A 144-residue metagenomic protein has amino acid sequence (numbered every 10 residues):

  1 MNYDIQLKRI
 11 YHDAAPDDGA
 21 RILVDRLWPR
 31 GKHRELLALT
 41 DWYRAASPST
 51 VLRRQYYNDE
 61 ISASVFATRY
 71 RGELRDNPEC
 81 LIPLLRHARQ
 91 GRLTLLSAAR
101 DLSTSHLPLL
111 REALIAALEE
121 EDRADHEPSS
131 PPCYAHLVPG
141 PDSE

Functional and structural regions predicted by a protein language model:
M1-E144: Residues lining hydrophobic/aromatic ligand-binding pockets adjacent to catalytic sites
